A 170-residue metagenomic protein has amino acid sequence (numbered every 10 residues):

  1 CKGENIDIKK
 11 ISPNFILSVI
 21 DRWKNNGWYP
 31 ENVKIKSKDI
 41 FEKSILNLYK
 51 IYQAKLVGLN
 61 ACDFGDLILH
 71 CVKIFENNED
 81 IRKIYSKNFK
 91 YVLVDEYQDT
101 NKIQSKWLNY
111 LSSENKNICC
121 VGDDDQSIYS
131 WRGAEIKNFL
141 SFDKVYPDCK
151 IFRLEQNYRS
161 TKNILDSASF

Functional and structural regions predicted by a protein language model:
C1-S18, N32, N47: Conserved P-loop NTPase-based nucleic-acid remodeling module centered on helicase motor cores
K2, S18-D21, L46, K50 (+2 more regions): A broadly conserved amphipathic alpha-helix scaffold signal in soluble, globular proteins
K2-I6, D21-W28, S113-K116, K144-P147 (+2 more regions): Non-catalytic alpha-helical coupling and interface elements of nucleotide-dependent molecular machines and regulators
P13, L154-F170: Helicase-core coupling region on the C-terminal RecA-like lobe
V19, N25, I35-K38, S44: Glycine-rich, often acidic, oxyanion-interacting loops/wings at catalytic, nucleic-acid, or phospho-protein interfaces
V19, W107-Y110, N138-V145, N163-F170: Alpha-helical scaffold elements adjacent to nucleotide-binding pockets in ATP/GTP-utilizing enzyme cores
K24-E31, E79, Y129: Short amphipathic alpha-helical interaction/hinge segments
S37-S141, K150-S160: Conserved helicase NTPase motor core
